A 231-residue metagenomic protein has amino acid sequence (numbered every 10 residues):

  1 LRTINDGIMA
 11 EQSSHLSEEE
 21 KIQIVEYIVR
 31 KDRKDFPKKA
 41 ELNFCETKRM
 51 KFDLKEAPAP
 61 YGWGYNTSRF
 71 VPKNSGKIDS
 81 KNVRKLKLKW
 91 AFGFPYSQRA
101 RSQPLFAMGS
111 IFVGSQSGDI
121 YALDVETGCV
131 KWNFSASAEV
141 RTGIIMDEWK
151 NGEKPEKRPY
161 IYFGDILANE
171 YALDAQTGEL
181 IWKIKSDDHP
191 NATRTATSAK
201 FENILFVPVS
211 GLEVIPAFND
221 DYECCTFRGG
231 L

Functional and structural regions predicted by a protein language model:
L1-D32: Extracytoplasmic electron-transfer domains, predominantly the class I c-type cytochrome c fold
K21-Q23, R30-A59: Long amphipathic alpha-helical scaffold segments
C45-L88: Blade/loop signatures of beta-propeller domains
A57-Y65, S97-D119, A138-E170, P190-R228: Repeat-blade elements of multi-bladed beta-propeller folds
K87-K89, C129-N133, E179-K183: A structural motif specific to WD40 beta-propellers
F92-Y96, F134-A136, K185-H189: Surface loop/turn motifs at the tips and blade-to-blade linkers of beta-strand repeat domains
D124-T127, D174-T177: Short loop/turn segments that connect beta-strands within beta-propeller blades
